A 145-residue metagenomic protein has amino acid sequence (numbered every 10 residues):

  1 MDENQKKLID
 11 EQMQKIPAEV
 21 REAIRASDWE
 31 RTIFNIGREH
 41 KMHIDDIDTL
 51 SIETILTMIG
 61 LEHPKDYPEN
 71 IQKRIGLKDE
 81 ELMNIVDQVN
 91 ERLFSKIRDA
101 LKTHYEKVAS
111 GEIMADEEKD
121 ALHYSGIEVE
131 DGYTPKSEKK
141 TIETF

Functional and structural regions predicted by a protein language model:
M1-D45, E69, E80-F145: Long, charge-rich, low-complexity intrinsically disordered regions
R21, I55, I59, K73: Conserved aromatic-histidine-acidic binding/catalytic patches
D45-L61: Amphipathic, charged-and-aliphatic alpha-helical interface segments that function as noncatalytic docking
H63-P68: Short, charged amphipathic recognition helices of the HTH superfamily and cognate SANT/SANTA-like modules
R74-D79: Short helix-coil junctions and helix-kink-helix linkers
